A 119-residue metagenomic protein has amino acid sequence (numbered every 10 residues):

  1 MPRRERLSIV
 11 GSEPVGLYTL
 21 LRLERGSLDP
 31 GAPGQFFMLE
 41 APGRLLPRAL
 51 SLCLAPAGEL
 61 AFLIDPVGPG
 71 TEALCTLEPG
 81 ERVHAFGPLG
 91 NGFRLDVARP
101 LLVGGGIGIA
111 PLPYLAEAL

Functional and structural regions predicted by a protein language model:
P2-E81: Ferredoxin-reductase
P69-L119: FNR/FR-type flavoprotein reductase catalytic core
